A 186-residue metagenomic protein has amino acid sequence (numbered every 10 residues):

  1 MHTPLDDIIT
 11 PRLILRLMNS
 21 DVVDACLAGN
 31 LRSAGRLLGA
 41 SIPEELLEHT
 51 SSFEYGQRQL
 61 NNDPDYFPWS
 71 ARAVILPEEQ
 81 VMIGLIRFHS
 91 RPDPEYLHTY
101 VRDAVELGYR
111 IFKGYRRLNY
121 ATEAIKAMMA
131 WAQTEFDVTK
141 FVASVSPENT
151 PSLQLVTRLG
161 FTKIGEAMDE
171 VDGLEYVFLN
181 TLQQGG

Functional and structural regions predicted by a protein language model:
M1-G114, A127, W131, E135 (+2 more regions): GNAT-family acyltransferases
R117-T122: Glycine-rich acyl-CoA binding loop
E135-S144: Conserved GNAT acetyl-CoA-binding A-motif
A143-L153: Conserved beta-strand-loop-alpha-helix junction that forms the acyl-donor binding cleft
V156: Conserved active-site tyrosine of GNAT-family acetyltransferases
